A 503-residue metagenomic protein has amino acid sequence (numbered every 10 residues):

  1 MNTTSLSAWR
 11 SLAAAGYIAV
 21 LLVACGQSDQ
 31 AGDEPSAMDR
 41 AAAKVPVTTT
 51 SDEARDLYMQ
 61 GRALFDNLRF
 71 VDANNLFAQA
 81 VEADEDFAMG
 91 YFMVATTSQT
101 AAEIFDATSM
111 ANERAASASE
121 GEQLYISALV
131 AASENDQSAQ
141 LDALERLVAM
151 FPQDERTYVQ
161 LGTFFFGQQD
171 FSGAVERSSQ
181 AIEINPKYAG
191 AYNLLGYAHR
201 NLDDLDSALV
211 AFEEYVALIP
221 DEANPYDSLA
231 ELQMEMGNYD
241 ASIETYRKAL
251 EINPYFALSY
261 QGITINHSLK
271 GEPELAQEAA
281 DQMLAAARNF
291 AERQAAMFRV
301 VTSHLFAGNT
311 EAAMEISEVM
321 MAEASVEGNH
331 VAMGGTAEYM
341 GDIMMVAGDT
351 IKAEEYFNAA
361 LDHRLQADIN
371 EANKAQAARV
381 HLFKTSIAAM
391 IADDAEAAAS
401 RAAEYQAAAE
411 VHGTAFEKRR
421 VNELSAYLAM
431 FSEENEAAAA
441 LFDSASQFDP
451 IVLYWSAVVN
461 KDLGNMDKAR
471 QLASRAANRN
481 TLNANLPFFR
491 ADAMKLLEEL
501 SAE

Functional and structural regions predicted by a protein language model:
L22-A24: C-terminal motif of bacterial Sec signal peptides marking the signal peptidase cleavage site
T50-Q79, A83, Q123-S138, D142 (+3 more regions): Alpha-helical segment of the N-proximal tetratricopeptide repeat
S51, E85, A116-S119, P152 (+7 more regions): Short coil turns that delineate tetratricopeptide repeat
A54, A88-M89, G121, E155-R156 (+11 more regions): Helix-start (N-cap) detector for alpha-helical repeat units in TPR-like alpha-solenoids, especially tetratricopeptide
Q79-A80, M110-R114, R146-L147, Q180-A181 (+8 more regions): Canonical positions in the second alpha-helix
